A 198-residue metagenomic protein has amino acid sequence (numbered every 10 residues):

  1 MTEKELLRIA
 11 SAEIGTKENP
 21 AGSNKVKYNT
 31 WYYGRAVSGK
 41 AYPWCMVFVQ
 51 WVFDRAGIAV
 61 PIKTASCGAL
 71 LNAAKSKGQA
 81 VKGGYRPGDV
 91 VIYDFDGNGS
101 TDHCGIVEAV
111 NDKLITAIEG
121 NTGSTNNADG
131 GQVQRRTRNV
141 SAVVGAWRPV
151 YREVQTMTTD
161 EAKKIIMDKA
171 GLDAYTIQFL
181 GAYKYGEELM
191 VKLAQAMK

Functional and structural regions predicted by a protein language model:
M1, P149-D160: Low-complexity, Pro/Thr/Ser/Gly/Ala-rich linker/spacer regions in secreted, extracellular modular proteins
M1-I58, V150: N-terminal capping segments
M1-T2, V37-C45, A80-G83, G99 (+2 more regions): Extracytoplasmic/periplasmic, Sec-exported soluble proteins
T2-K4, I58-T125: ...with weaker cross-activation on analogous glycine-rich loops/strands in unrelated enzymes
P20-R35, D129-R138, T176-G181: Short, polar loop/linker segments at the starts of domains and inter-domain junctions
M46-W51, T156-K198: Short, solvent-exposed alpha-helical surface patches in non-cytosolic proteins
A56-V60, M197-K198: Short helix-capping/linker segments at secondary-structure and domain boundaries
D112-R152: Active-site signature of cysteine proteases
